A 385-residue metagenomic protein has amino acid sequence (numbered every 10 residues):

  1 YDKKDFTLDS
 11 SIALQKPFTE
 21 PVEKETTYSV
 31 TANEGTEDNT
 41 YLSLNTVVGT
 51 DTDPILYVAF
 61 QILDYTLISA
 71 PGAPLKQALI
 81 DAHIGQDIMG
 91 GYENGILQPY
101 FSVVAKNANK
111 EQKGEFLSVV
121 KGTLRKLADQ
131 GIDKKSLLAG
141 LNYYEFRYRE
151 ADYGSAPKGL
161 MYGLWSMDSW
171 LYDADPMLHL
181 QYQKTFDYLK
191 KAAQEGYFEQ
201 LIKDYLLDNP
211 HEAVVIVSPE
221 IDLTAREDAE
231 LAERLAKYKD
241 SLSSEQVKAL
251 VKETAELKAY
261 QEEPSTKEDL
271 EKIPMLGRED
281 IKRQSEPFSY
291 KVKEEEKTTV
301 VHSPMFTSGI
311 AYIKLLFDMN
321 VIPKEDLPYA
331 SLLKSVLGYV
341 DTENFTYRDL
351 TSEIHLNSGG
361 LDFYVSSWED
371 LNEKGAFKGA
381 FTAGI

Functional and structural regions predicted by a protein language model:
Y1-N39, Q130, A151, L235-Y238 (+1 more regions): An aromatic/glycine/proline-enriched structural segment found at the starts of mature extracellular/organellar domains
Y1-T7, Q61-S69, R234-A236, V336: Extended active-site and interfacial segments that coordinate phosphate-rich ligands in large catalytic machineries
K4, T123-L127, Y205: Short alpha-helical functional segments enriched in proximate histidine and acidic residues
Q15-E20, S29-T36, T66-A70, E93-G95 (+6 more regions): A general structural signal for short secondary-structure junctions and capping/turn motifs
E23-T31, V47-G49, D87-G90, E199-Q200 (+1 more regions): Glycine-rich, charged/polar anion/phosphate-binding loops that engage phosphate groups from diverse ligands
T36-L67, A73: Extended catalytic-interface subdomain
N39-G49, K76-K191, E212-E220, R226 (+2 more regions): M16 family metallopeptidases and their MPP-like homologs
G140-S303: C-terminal regions of mature proteins
